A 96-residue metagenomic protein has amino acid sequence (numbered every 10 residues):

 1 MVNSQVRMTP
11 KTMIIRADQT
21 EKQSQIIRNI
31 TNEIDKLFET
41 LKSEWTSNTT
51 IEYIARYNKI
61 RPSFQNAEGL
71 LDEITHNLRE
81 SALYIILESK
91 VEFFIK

Functional and structural regions predicted by a protein language model:
M1-K96: N-terminal secretion-targeting helices of virulence/extracellular proteins, encompassing both classical Sec signal
